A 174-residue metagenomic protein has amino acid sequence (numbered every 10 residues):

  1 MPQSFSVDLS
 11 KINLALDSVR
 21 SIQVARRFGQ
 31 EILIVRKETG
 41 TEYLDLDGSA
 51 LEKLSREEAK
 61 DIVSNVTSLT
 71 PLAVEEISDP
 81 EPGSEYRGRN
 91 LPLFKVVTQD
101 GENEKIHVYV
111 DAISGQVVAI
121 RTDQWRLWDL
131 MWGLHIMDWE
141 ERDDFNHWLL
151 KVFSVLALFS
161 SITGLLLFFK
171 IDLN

Functional and structural regions predicted by a protein language model:
M1-N174: Conserved histidines in hydrophobic membrane contexts and catalytic metal-binding motifs
